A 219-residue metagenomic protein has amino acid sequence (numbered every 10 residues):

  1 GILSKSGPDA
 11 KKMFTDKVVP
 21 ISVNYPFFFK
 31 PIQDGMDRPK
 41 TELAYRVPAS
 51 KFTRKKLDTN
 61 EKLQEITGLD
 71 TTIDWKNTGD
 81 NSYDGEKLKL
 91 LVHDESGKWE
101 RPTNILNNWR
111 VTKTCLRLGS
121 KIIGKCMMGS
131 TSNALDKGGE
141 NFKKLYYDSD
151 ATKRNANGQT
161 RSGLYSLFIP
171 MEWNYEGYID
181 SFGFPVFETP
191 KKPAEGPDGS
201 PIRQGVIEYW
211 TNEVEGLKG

Functional and structural regions predicted by a protein language model:
G1-I21: Conserved Walker A/P-loop ATP-binding site and its immediately adjacent core in helicase/helicase-like ATPase domains
K12, E100-R101: Extracytoplasmic/secreted cell-surface and envelope-processing proteins
D16-F28, G219: Amphipathic alpha-helical
P26-M36: Conserved RecA-like helicase motor-core motifs
M36-T41, A49-R54, T59-Q64, G68-N81 (+4 more regions): Conserved P-loop NTPase catalytic core
D94-K98: Walker B catalytic acidic pair
P102-I122: Short, conserved "post-DEAD/DEAH" coupling segment immediately C-terminal to helicase motif II within the SF2/RecA-like
